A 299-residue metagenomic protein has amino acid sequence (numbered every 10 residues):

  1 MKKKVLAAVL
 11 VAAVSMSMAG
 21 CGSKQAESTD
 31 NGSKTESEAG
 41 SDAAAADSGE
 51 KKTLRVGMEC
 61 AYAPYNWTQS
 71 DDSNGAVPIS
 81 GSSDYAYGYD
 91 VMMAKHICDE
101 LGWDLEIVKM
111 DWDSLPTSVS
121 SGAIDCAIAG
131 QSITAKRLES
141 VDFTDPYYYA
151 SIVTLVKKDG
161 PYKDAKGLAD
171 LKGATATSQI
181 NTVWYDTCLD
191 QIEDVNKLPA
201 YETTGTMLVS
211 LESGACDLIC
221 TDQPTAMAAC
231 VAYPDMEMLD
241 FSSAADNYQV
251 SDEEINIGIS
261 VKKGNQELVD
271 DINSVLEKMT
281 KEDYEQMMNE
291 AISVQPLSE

Functional and structural regions predicted by a protein language model:
M16-G20: C-terminal motif of bacterial Sec signal peptides marking the signal peptidase cleavage site
G22-Q25: Bacterial signal peptide processing site
K34, G49-G130: Extracytoplasmic small-molecule ligand-binding "clamshell" domains of the periplasmic binding protein/Venus flytrap
A45-A46, V183-Y201, M238, D270-E299: Ligand-binding clefts/hinges and TM-proximal coupling segments of bilobed small-molecule sensing domains
C60-A63, S83-D99, Q131, V153-L208 (+2 more regions): Bilobed "Venus flytrap"/periplasmic-binding protein-like clamshell domains and structurally analogous long
D104-D170, D246-D252: Acidic, polar ligand-binding/catalytic clefts
S114, G130-S140, T187-D190, D217-E253: A ligand-binding cleft/hinge motif common to bilobed small-molecule-binding domains
Y149-V156, A232-N273, V294-E299: Periplasmic-binding protein-like
